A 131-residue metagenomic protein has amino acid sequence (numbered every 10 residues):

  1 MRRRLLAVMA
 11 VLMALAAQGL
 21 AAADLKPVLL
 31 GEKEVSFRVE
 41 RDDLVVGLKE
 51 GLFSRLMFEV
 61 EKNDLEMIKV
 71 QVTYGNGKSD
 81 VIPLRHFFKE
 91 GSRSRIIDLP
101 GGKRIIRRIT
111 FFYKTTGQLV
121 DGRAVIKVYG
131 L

Functional and structural regions predicted by a protein language model:
M1-M9: Bacterial N-terminal signal peptides that target proteins for export
A14-A21: C-terminal segment of classical bacterial N-terminal signal peptides
A21-G47: Transition segment at domain starts
G31-V35, V81-K89: Solvent-exposed serine/threonine-rich low-complexity stretches and specific carbohydrate-binding patches
F37-M67: Short, surface-exposed binding/anchoring microloops in extracellular/periplasmic proteins
D42-L48, R93-G101: Exposed aromatic-hydrophobic patches
G51-F58, G101-Q118: Noncatalytic modules at the cell exterior or secretory-pathway interfaces, chiefly beta-strand-rich lectin/adhesion
K62-L84, D121-G130: Short, surface-exposed beta-strand/strand-loop-strand elements in extracellular ectodomains
